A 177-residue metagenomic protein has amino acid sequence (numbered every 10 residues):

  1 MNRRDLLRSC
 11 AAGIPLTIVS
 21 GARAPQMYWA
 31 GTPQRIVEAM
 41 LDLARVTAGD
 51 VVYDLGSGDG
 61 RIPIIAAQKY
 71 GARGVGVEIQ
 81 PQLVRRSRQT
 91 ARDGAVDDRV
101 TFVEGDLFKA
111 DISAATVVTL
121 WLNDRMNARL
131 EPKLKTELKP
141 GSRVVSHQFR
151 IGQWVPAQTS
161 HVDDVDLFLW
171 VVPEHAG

Functional and structural regions predicted by a protein language model:
M1-T17: N-terminal secretory signal peptides and thylakoid transit peptides that target proteins across membranes
T32-A48: Conserved alpha-helix/loop element of class I SAM-dependent methyltransferases that forms part of the SAM/SAH-binding
G49-G56: Conserved class I S-adenosyl-L-methionine
G60: Glycine-rich SAM-binding Motif I of class I
R73-E78: Conserved SAM-binding motif I beta-strand of class I
R88-A110: S-adenosyl-L-methionine
M126-G177: C-terminal substrate-binding/active-site "lid" region of AdoMet-derived donor-dependent transferases
